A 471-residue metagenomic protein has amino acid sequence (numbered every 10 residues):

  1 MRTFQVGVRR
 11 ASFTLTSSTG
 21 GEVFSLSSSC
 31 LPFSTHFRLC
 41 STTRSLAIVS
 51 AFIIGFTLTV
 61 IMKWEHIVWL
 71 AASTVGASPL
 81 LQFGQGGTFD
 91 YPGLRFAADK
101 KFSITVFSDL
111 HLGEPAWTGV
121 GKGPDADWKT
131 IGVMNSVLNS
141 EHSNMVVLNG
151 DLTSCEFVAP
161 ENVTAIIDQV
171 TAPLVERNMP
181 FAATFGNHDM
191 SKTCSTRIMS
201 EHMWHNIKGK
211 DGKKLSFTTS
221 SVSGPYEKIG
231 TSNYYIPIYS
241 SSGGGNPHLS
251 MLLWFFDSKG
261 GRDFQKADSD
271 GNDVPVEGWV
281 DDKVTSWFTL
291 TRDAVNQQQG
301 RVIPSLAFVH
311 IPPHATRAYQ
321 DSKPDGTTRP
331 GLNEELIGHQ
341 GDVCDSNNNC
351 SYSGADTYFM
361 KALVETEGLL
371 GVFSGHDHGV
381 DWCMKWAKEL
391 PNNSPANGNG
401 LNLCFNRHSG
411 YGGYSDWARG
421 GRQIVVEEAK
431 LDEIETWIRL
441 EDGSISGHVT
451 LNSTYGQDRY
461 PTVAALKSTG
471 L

Functional and structural regions predicted by a protein language model:
G55, I61-P79: Fungal secretory targeting signals
G76-V170: N-terminal active-site segment of His-dependent metallophosphoesterases
L80, I238, L253, V380-L471: Binuclear metal-dependent phosphoesterase catalytic core
L80-F96, I166-G300: Extended active-site neighborhood of metal-dependent phosphoesterases/phosphodiesterases
K101-E114, S250-G260, F264, F308 (+1 more regions): Active-site-proximal beta-strand elements of phosphoester/diester hydrolases
G113-A116, S154-F157, A183-S195, R262-F264 (+3 more regions): Active-site environment of divalent metal-dependent phosphoester hydrolases
E141-N144, L252-F255, A267-D381: His/acidic metal-ligating clusters that form di-metal
